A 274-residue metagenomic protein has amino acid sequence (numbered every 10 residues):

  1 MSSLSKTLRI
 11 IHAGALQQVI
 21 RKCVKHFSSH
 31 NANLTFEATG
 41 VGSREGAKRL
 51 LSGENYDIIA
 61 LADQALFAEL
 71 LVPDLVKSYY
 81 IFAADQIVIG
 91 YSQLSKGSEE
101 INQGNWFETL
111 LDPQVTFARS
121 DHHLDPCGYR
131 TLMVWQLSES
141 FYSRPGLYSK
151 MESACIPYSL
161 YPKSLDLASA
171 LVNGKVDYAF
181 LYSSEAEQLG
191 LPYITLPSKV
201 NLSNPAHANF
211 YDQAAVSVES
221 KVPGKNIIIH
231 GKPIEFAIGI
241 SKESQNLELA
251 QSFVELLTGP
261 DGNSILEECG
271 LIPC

Functional and structural regions predicted by a protein language model:
M1-N31, T35, T39-R44, K48-S52 (+4 more regions): Exported/periplasmic ABC-transporter solute-binding proteins
E54-Y56: Short acidic/histidine-rich motifs immediately flanking catalytic phosphotransfer sites in two-component signaling
D74-Y80: Central helical "cap/lid" subdomain
